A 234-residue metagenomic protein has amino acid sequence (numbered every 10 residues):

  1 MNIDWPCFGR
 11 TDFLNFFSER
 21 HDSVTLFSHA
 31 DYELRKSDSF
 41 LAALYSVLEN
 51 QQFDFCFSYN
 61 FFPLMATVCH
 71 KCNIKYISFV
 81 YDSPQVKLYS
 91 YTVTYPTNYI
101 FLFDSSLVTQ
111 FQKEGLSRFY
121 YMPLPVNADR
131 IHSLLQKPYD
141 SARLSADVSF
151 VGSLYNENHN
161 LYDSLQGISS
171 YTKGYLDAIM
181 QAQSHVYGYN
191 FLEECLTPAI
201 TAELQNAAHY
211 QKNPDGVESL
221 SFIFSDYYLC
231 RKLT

Functional and structural regions predicted by a protein language model:
M1-G9, S117-R118, P123-T234: Nucleotide-sugar donor-binding catalytic core of glycosyltransferases
M1-N73, F222-Y228: N-terminal pre-catalytic "stem/leader" segment of glycosyltransferase-like enzymes
R20, C72-N73, Y95-P96, E114-S117: Short, structured coil segments at secondary-structure junctions
R35-S37, Q85-T92, Q110-E114, R130-L135: Short, charged, surface-exposed secondary-structure boundary motifs
N60-F61, V80-S83, S105, P123-V126 (+1 more regions): Histidine-centered beta-alpha loop that forms part of the nucleotide-sugar donor binding/catalytic region in diverse
C69-P84, Y99-L102: Active-site proximal beta-strand in glycosyltransferases
Y89-F101: A conserved, positively charged/aromatic
I100-S117: A short, active-site helix/loop in glycosyltransferases that binds the activated sugar's phosphate group
